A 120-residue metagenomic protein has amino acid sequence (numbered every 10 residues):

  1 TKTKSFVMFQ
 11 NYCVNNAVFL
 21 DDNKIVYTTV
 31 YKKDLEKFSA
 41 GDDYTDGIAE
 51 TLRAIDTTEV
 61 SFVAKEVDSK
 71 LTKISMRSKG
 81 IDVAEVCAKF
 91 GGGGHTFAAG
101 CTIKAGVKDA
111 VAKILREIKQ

Functional and structural regions predicted by a protein language model:
T1-F90, G94-Q120: Hydrophobic helix-and-loop "lid/oligomerization" segment in the mid-to-C-terminal part of catalytic domains
